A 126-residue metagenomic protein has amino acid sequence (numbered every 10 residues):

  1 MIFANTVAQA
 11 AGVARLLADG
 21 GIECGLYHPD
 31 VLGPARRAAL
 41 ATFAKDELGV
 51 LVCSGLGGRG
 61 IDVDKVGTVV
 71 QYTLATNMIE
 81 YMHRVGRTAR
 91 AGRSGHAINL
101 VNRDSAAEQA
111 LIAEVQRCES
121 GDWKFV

Functional and structural regions predicted by a protein language model:
M1-V126: Conserved helicase RecA-like core
